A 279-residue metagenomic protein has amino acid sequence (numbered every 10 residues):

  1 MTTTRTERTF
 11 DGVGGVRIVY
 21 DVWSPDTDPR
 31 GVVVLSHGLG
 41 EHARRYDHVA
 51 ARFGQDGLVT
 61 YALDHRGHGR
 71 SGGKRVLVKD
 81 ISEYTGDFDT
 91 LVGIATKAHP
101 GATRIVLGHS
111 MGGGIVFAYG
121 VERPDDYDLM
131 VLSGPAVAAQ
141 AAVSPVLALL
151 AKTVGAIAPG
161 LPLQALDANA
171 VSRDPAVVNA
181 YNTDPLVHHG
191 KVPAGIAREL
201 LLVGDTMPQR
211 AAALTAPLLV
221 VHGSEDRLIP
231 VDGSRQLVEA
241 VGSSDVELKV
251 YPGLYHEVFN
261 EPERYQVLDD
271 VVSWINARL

Functional and structural regions predicted by a protein language model:
M1-P25: N-terminal cap/lid segment of alpha/beta-hydrolase-fold proteins
A50-K74: Conserved alpha/beta-hydrolase
V78-T96: Alpha/beta-hydrolase active-site loop
H99-S110: Alpha/beta-hydrolase fold nucleophile elbow
H109-V192: Alpha/beta-hydrolase-fold enzymes
L214, V220-H222, D226: Short beta-strand/loop motif that positions the catalytic acidic residue of the alpha/beta-hydrolase fold
A216, P230-E239: Short alpha-helix in the alpha/beta-hydrolase fold that links the catalytic acid
E247-L279: Catalytic active-site module of serine/aspartate enzymes centered on a nucleophile-bearing elbow/loop
